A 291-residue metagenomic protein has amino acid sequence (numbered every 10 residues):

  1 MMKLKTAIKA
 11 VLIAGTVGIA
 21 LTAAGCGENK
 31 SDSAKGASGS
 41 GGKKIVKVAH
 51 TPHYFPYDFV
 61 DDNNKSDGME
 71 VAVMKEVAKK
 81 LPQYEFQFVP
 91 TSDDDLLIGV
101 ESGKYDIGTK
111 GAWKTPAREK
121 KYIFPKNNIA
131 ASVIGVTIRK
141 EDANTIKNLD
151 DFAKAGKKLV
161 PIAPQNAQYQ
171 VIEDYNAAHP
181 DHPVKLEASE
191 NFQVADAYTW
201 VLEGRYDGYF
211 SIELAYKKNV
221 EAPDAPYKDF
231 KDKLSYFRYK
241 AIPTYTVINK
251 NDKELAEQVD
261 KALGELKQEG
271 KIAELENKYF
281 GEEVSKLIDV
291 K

Functional and structural regions predicted by a protein language model:
E28-A34, Y84-Q87, P164-E187, K261-K291: Ligand-binding clefts/hinges and TM-proximal coupling segments of bilobed small-molecule sensing domains
K35-A112: Extracytoplasmic small-molecule ligand-binding "clamshell" domains of the periplasmic binding protein/Venus flytrap
P52, A130-G135, D224-D260, E282-K291: Periplasmic-binding protein-like
P52-F55, S66-A78, G135-Q193, E213-A215: Bilobed "Venus flytrap"/periplasmic-binding protein-like clamshell domains and structurally analogous long
V71-L81, K140-A143, D150-A153, K157-P161 (+1 more regions): Extended ligand-binding regions for polar small-molecule ligands
Q87-F152: Acidic, polar ligand-binding/catalytic clefts
Q87-I98, L186-T199, E203: Short helix-initiation/N-cap motifs at beta->coil->alpha
G111-K121, Q170-D174, L202-K240: A ligand-binding cleft/hinge motif common to bilobed small-molecule-binding domains
